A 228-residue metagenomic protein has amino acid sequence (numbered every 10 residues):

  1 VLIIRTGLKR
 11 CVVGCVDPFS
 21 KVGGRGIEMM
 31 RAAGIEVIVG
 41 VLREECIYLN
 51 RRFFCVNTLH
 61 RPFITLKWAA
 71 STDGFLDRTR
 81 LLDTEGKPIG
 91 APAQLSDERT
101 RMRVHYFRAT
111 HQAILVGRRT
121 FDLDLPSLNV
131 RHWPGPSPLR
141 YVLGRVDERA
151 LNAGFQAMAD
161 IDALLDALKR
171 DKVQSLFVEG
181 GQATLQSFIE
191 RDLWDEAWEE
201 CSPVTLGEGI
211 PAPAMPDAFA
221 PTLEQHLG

Functional and structural regions predicted by a protein language model:
V1, R10-R25, G40-L49, A183: Canonical radical SAM enzyme core domain
R5: Divalent metal-dependent catalytic cores for phosphoryl transfer on phosphate-bearing substrates
V12, V16, G23-A32, C55-V56 (+1 more regions): Enzymes that bind and transform nitrogen-containing heteroaromatic metabolites
E36-G40, Q156: General small-molecule cofactor/ligand-binding pocket signal
